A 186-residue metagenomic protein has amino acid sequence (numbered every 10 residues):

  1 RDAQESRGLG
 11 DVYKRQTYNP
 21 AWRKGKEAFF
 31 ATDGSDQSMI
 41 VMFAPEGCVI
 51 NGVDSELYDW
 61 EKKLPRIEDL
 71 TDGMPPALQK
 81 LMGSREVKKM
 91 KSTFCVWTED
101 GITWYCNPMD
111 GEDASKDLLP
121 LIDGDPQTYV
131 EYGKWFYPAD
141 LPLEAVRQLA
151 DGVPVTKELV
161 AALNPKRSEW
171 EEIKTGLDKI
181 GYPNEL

Functional and structural regions predicted by a protein language model:
D2-Y13: Single conserved hydrophobic/aromatic residue that forms the stacking wall/gate of nucleotide- or nucleobase-binding
S6, K24-G25, F43-C48, D100-G101: Short, solvent-exposed coil/turn segments at beta-strand boundaries
D11-G34, P75: Short linear interaction motifs
R15, W22-R23, M90, W97 (+2 more regions): Intrinsically disordered, low-complexity regions enriched in Ser/Pro/Gly/Gln/His and often acidic
A28-S92: Aromatic- and glycine-enriched beta-alpha-beta binding-site module
I67-G124: Surface-exposed beta-loop interaction hotspot
T103-L186: A eukaryote-biased signal for long
